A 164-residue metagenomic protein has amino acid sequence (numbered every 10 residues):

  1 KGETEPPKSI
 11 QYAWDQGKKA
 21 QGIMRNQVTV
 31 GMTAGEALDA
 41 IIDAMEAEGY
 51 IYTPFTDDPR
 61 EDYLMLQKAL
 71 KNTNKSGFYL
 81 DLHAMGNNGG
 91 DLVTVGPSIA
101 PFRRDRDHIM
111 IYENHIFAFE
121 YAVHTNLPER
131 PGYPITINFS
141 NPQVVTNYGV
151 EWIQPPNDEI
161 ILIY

Functional and structural regions predicted by a protein language model:
K1-Y164: Active-site neighborhoods and metal-handling regions in enzymes and metal-associated proteins
